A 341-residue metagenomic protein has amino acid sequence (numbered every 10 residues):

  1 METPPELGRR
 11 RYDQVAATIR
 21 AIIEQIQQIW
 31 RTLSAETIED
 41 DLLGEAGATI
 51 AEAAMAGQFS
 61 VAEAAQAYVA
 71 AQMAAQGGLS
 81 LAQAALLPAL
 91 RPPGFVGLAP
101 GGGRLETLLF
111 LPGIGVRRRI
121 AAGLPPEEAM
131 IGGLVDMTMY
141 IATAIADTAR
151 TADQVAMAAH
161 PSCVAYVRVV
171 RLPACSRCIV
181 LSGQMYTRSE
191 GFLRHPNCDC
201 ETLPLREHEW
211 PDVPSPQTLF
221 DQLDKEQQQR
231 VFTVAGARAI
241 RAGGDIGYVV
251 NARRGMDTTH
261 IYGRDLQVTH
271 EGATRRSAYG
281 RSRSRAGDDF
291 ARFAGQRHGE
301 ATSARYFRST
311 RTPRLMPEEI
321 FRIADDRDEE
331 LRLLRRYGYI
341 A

Functional and structural regions predicted by a protein language model:
M1-R194, L205-A341: Domain-core detector
N197: Acidic/histidine-rich catalytic cores and adjacent linkers of DNA breakage/strand-transfer/modification proteins
C200: Glycine-rich, flexible loop motifs
